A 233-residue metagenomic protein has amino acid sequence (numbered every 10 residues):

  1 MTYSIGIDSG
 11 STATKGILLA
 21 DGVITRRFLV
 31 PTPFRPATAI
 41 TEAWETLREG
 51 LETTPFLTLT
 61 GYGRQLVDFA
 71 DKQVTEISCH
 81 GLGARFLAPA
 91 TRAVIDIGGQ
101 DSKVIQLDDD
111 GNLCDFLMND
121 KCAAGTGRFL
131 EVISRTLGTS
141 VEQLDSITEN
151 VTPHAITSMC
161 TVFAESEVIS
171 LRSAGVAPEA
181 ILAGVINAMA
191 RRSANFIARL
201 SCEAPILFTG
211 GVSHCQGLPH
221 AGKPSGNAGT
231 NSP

Functional and structural regions predicted by a protein language model:
M1-C79, H220-N227: N-terminal glycine/serine-rich phosphate-binding loop of ATP-dependent small-molecule kinases, especially carbohydrate
Y3-I7, R92-I95, L207: Conserved beta-strand elements of the Class I
D8-T12, Y62, I97-D101, G210-V212: A short acidic Gly-Thr/Ser loop motif
P31-T32, K72-G81, I95-G99, L117-G125 (+3 more regions): Active-site nucleophile and cofactor-binding loops and adjacent substrate-binding regions of central metabolic enzymes
G63, I197-A198, C202-S225, P233: Glycine-rich phosphate-binding loops at beta-strand->alpha-helix junctions
G63-N112, A194, A198: Conserved phosphate-binding catalytic cores of ATP/NTP-utilizing and phosphoryl-transfer enzymes
D109-I156, C160: Glycine-rich phosphate-binding loop plus the immediately following alpha-helix
S166-I197: Adenine-nucleotide phosphate-binding core of ATP-dependent small-molecule kinases
